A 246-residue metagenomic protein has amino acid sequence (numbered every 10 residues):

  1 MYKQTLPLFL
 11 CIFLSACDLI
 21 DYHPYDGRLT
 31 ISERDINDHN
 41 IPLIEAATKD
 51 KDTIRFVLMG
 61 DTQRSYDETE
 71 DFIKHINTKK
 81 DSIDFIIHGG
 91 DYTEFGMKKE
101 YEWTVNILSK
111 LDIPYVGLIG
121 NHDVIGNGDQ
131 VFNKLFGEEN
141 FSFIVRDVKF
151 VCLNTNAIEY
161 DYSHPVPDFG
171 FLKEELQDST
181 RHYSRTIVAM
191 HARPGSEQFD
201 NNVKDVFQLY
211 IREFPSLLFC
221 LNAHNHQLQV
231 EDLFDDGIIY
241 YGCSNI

Functional and structural regions predicted by a protein language model:
M1-S15: Sec-dependent bacterial lipoprotein signal peptides
C17-W103: N-terminal active-site segment of His-dependent metallophosphoesterases
A46-V57, S142-C152, R181, R185 (+1 more regions): Beta-strand-turn-beta hairpins that frame and shape the catalytic cleft of phosphate-ester-processing enzymes
D52, S65-F72, G89, E100 (+4 more regions): Stable alpha-helical elements in mature extracytoplasmic
D61, G90-D91, G120-N121, H191 (+1 more regions): Active-site glycine-centered loops adjacent to acidic/histidine catalytic or metal-binding residues that shape
E70-N140, I144-V145: Core catalytic region of metal-dependent phosphoesterases/phosphodiesterases, especially metallo-beta-lactamase-like
N77-F85, Y160-I239: His/acidic metal-ligating clusters that form di-metal
